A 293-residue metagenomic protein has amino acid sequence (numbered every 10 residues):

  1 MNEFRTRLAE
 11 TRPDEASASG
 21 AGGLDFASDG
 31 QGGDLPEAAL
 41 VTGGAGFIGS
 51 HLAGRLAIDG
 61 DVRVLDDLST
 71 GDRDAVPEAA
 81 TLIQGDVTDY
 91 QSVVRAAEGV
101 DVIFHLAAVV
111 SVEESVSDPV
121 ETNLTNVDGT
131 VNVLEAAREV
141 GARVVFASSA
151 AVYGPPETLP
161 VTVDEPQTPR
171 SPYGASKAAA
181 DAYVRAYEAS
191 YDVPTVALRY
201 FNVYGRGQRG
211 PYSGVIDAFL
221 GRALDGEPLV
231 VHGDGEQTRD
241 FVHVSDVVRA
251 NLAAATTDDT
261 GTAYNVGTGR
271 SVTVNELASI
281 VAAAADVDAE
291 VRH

Functional and structural regions predicted by a protein language model:
A39-I58: N-terminal Rossmann NAD(P)H-binding glycine-rich loop of SDR-like oxidoreductase domains
I83-Q84, L124: Conserved residues in the N-terminal Rossmann fold of short-chain dehydrogenase/reductase
Q84-D101: Conserved Rossmann-fold cofactor-binding substructure of NAD(P)-dependent oxidoreductases
D101-F104, V145: N-terminal Rossmann-like NAD(P) cofactor-binding module of classical short-chain dehydrogenase/reductase
A107-V110, S148: Conserved NAD(P)H cofactor-binding loop of Rossmann-fold oxidoreductase domains
S117-N132, R143, A151-A197, N202-Y204 (+1 more regions): Catalytic helix-loop patch of NAD(P)-dependent Rossmann-fold dehydrogenases
R206, A223-H293: C-terminal substrate-binding subdomain of Rossmann-fold SDR/epimerase-dehydratase oxidoreductases
